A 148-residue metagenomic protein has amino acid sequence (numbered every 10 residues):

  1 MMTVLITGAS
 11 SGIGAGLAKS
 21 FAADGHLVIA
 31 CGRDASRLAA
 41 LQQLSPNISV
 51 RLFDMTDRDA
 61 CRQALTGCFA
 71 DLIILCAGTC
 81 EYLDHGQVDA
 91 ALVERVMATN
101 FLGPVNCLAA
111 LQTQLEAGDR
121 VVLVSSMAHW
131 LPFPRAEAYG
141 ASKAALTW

Functional and structural regions predicted by a protein language model:
S10-S11: Conserved glycine-rich cofactor-binding loop
D24-A39: Conserved glycine-rich Rossmann-like NAD(P)H-binding loop of the short-chain dehydrogenase/reductase
A77-Y82: Conserved NAD(P)H cofactor-binding loop of Rossmann-fold oxidoreductase domains
D84-R95: Substrate-binding pocket helix/loop in short-chain dehydrogenase/reductase
G86, F133-E137: Active-site loop immediately N-terminal to the catalytic Tyr-X3-Lys motif of short-chain dehydrogenase/reductase
L108, S142: Active-site helix of classical SDR
S126: Residue(s) in the substrate-gating loop at a strand-loop-helix junction that position the organic substrate next
